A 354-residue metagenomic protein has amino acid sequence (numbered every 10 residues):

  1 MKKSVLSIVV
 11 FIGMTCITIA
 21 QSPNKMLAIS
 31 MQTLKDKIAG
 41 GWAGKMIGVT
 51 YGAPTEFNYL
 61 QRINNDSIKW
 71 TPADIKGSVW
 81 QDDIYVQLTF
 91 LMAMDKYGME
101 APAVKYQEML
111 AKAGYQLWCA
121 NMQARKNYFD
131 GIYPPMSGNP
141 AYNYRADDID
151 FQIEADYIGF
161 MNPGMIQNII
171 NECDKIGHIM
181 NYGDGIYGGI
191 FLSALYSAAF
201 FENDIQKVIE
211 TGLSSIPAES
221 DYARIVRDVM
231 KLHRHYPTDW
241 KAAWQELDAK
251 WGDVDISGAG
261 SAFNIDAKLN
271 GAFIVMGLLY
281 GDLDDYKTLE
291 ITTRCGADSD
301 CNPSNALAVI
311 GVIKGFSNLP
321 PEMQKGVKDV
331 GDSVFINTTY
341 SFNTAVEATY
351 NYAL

Functional and structural regions predicted by a protein language model:
M1-N24: Bacterial Sec-dependent N-terminal signal peptides
S22, T55-W70, M122-M136, M161-E172 (+2 more regions): Active-site-adjacent bridging/hinge elements
I29, G138-A146, N162-M165, D174-H178 (+1 more regions): Accessory "access/gating" subregions that flank catalytic or transport cores
I29-G52: Mature N-terminal segment immediately following signal peptide/propeptide cleavage in secreted/periplasmic
I38-A39, T89, P134-G138, Y144-Q152 (+6 more regions): Mature, well-folded catalytic/scaffold domains that follow N-terminal targeting or propeptide regions
Y51-A53, N58, R62-I68, M180-D184 (+3 more regions): Catalytic phosphate/nucleotide-handling subdomain of diverse soluble enzymes
A53-L88, A103-W118: Active-site-surrounding "flap" and adjacent substrate/cofactor-binding loops of secreted or lumenal enzymes, prototyped
G98-E154, I158-P163: Extracytoplasmic mature domains of secreted/periplasmic and thylakoid-lumen proteins
